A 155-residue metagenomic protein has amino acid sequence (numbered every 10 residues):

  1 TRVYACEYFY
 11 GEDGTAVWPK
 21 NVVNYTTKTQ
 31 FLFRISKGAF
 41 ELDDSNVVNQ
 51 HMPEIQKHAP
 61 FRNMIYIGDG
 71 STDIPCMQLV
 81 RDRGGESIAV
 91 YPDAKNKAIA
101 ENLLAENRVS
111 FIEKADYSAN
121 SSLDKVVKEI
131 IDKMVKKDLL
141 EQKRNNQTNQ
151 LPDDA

Functional and structural regions predicted by a protein language model:
T1-A155: C-terminal cap/substrate-recognition subdomain and adjoining C-terminal extension of metal-dependent phosphatase-like
